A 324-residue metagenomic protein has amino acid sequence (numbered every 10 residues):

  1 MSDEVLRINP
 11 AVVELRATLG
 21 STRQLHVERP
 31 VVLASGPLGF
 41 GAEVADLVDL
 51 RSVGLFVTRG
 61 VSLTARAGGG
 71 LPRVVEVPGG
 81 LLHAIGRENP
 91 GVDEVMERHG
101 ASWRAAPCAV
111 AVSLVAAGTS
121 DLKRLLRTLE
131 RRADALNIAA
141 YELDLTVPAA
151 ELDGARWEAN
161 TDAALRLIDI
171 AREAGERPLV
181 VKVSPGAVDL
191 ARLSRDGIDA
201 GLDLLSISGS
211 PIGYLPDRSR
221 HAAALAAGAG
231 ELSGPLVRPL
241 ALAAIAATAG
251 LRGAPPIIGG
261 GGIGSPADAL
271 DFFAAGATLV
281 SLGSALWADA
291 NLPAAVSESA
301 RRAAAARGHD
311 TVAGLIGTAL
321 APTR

Functional and structural regions predicted by a protein language model:
M1-A11, L232-P255, G264-R324: Alpha/beta catalytic cores of nucleotide-metabolism and tRNA/nucleoside-modifying enzymes
M1-V110, A117: N-terminal capping/small domains of soluble enzymes
V31-S35, G54-R59, V110-L114, Y141-L143 (+5 more regions): Hydrophobic faces of well-ordered beta-strands that scaffold small-molecule active sites in alpha/beta enzyme cores
A42-L47, R124-R131, A187-A200, T248-A254 (+1 more regions): Catalytic cores of alpha/beta
T58-L63, A140-V147, L204-Y214, G262-I263 (+1 more regions): Glycine-rich phosphate-binding active-site loops on the catalytic face of alpha/beta enzymes
G60-R87, Y141-W157, G209-P216, A227-E231 (+1 more regions): Glycine-rich, proline-tolerant flexible connector loops at the mouths of alpha/beta enzymes
P90-P107, A159-V183, L225-P255, V296-H309: Alpha-helix-loop-beta-strand connector modules within alpha/beta enzyme cores
L145-D162, L193-P255: Glycine/Thr-rich beta-alpha phosphate-binding loop at enzyme active sites
